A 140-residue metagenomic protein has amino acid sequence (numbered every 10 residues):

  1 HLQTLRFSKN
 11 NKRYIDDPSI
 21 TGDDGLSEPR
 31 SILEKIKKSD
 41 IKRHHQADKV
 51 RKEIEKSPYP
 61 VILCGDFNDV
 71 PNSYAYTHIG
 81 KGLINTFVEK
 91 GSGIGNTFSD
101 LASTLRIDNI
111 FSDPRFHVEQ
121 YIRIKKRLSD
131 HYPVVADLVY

Functional and structural regions predicted by a protein language model:
H1-E53, S57: Catalytic-adjacent loop/helix segments of enzymes that bind and process anionic phosphate/sulfate esters
I41-I62, F67-Y140: Metal-dependent phosphoester-hydrolase catalytic domains
